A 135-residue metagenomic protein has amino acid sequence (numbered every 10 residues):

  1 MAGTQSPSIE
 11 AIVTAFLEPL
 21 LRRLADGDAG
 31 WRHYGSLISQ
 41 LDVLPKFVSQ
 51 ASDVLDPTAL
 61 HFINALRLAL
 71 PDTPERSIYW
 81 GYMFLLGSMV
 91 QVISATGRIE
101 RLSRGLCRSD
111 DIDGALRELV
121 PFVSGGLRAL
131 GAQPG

Functional and structural regions predicted by a protein language model:
M1-A2, P45-K46, L70: Short amphipathic alpha-helical interaction patches enriched in hydrophobic/aromatic residues with interspersed Lys/Arg
M1-R32: Hydrophobic alpha-helical connector segments
T4, K46, Q50, L106-D110: Short coil/turn segments at secondary-structure junctions
E10-A11, D28-D56, G97-R101: Amphipathic alpha-helical segments used for helix-helix packing
F16, L20, G35-D42, L85 (+2 more regions): Short alpha-helical scaffolding segments that buttress acidic/His motifs in well-ordered protein cores
L20-D28, D42-P45, T96-G97, L127-L130 (+1 more regions): A general structural signal marking secondary-structure boundaries and capping sites
D56-F84, S88-G135: C-terminal peripheral helix-coil segments that are non-catalytic and often amphipathic
